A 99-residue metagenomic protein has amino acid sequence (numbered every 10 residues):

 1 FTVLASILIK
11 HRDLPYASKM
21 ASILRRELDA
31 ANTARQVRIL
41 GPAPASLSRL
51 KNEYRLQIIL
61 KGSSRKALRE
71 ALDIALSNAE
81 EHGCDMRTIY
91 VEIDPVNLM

Functional and structural regions predicted by a protein language model:
F1-M99: Accessory helical-bundle/CTD segments and flexible terminal tails appended to RecA-like ATPase motors
